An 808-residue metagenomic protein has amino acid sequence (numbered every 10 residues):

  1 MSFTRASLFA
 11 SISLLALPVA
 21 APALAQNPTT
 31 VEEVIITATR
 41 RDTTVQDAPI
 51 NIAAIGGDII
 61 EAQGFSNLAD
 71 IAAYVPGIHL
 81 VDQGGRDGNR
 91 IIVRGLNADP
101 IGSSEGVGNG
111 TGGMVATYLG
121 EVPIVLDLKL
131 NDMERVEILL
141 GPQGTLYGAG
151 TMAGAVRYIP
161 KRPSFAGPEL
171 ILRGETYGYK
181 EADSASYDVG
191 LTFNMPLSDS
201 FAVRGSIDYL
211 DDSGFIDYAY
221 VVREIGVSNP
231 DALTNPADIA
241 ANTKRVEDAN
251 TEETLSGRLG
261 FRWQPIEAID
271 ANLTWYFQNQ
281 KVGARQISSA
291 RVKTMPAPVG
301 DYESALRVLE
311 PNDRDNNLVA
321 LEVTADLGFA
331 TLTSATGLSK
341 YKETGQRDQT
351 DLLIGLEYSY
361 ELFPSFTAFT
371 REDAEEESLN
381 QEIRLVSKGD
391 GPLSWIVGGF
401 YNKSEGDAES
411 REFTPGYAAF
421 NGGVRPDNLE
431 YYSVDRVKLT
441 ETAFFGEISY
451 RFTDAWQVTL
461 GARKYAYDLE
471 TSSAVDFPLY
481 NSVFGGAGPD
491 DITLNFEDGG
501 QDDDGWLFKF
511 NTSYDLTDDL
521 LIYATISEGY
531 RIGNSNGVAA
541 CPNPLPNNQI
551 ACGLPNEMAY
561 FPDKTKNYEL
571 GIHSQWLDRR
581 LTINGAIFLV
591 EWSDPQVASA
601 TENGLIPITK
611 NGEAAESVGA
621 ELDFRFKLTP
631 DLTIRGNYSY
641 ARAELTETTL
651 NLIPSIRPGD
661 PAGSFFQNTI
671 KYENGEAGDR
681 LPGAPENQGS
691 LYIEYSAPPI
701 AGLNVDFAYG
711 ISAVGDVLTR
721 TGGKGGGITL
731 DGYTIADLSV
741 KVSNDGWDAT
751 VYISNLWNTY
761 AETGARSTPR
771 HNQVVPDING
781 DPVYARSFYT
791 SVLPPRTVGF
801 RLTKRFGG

Functional and structural regions predicted by a protein language model:
V31-F165, L570: Acidic, small-polar-rich N-terminal luminal/periplasmic segments of exported/outer-membrane proteins
A116, E137-L139, A155-R162, E169-A240 (+7 more regions): Predominantly transmembrane beta-strands of Gram-negative outer membrane beta-barrel pores used for transport
E181-G283, N317, E376-Q381, V386-N402 (+4 more regions): Transmembrane beta-barrel wall of Gram-negative outer-membrane proteins
G190, A320-L327, T331-Q349, D515 (+7 more regions): Membrane-embedded beta-barrel scaffold of Gram-negative outer-membrane proteins
F215-D248, G283-R307, D348-R371, R411-V434 (+6 more regions): Solvent-exposed loop segments that connect transmembrane elements
R262-A268, L385-K388, S394, F400-N402 (+3 more regions): Structural signature of Gram-negative outer-membrane beta-barrels, strongest in the C-terminal barrel of TonB-dependent
I396, V458, A586-W592, K610-T721 (+1 more regions): Gram-negative outer-membrane beta-barrel transporters
I711-G722, K741-G808: C-terminal beta-signal and adjacent terminal beta-strands/loops of Gram-negative outer-membrane beta-barrel proteins
